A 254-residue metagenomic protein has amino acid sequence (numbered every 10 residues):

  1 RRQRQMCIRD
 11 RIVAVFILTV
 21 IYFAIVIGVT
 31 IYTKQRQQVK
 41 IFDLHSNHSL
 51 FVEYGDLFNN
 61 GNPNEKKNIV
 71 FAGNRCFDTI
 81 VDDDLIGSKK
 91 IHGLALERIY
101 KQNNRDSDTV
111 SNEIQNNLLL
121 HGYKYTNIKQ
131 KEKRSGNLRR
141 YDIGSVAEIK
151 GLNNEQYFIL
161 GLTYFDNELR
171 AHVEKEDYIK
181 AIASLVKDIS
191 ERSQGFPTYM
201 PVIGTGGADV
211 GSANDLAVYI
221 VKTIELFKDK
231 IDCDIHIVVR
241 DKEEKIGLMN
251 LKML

Functional and structural regions predicted by a protein language model:
Q3-I8: Short, small-residue-biased leader/transition segments that mark boundaries at the very start of proteins
R9-I12, P197: Glycine-rich, aromatic-bearing surface loops/beta-hairpins
I12-D106: N-terminal topogenic membrane-targeting module
K67-I69, Y157, F196-M200, D232-V238: Hydrophobic beta-strand segments of well-ordered beta-sheets in folded domains
C76-R192: Glycine-enriched loop-and-adjacent helix/strand subsegments that border the catalytic/binding cleft of enzyme cores
S193-D209: Short, glycine-/small-residue-enriched flexible loop/hinge segments at domain edges that mediate gating
G204-I235, V239-K242: Active-site-proximal loop/helix of nucleotide/amide-processing enzymes and allied scaffolds
G247-L254: Short, aromatic/basic amphipathic alpha-helical patches
